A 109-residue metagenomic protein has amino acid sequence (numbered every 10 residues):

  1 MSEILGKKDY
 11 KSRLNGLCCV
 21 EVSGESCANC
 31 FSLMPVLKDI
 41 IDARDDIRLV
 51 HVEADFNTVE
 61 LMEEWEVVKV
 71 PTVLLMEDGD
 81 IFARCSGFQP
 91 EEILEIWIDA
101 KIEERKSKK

Functional and structural regions predicted by a protein language model:
E3, K7-I40: Local sequence-structure signature of Cys/Sec-based thiol-disulfide redox active-site neighborhoods
E3-I4, V22, K38-I41, D45-V59: Thiol-based oxidoreductase modules, predominantly thioredoxin-like and allied folds used for disulfide exchange
K8-K11, L61-W65: Short amphipathic alpha-helix with an adjacent loop that forms part of the alpha/beta core around
S32, I40, E64-W65, E91: Chalcogenol-based redox active-site neighborhoods
E64-L74: Structural micro-motif
L75-K109: Non-catalytic, surface beta->alpha helical segment in thiol-disulfide oxidoreductase systems
